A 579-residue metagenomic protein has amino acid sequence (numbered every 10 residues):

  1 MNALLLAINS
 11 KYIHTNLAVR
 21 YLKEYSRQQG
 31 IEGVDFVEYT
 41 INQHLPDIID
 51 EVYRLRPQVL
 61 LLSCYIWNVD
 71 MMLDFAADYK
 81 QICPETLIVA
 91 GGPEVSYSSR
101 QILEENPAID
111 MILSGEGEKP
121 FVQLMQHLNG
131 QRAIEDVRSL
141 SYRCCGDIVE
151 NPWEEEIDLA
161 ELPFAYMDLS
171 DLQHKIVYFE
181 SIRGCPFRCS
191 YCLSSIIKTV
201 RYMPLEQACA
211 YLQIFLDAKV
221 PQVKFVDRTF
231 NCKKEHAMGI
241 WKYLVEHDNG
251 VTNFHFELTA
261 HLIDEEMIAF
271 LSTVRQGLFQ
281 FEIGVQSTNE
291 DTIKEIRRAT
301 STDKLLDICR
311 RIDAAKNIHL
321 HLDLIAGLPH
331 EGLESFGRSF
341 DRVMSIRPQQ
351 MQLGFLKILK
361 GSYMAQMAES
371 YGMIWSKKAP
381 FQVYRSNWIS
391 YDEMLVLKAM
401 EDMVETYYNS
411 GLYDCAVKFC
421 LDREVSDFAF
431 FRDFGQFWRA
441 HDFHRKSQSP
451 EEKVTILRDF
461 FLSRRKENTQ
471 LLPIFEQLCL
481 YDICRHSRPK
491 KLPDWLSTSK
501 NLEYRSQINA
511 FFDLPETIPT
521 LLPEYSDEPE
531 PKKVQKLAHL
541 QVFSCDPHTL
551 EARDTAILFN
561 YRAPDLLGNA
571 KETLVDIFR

Functional and structural regions predicted by a protein language model:
M1-A3, V137, S141-Y178, P564 (+1 more regions): N-terminal [4Fe-4S]-dependent radical SAM core
N2-A7, E24-L55, V59-L60, W67-T86 (+5 more regions): Internal alpha/beta domain cores that form substrate/cofactor-binding pockets in large enzymes and binding proteins
N2-L6, L45, I49, Q58 (+1 more regions): Radical SAM enzyme core and accessory elements
N9-L17, C64-V69: A short, glycine/small-residue-rich beta-strand->loop->alpha-helix junction that serves as a flexible
Y25, G33-W153: Glycine-rich beta-alpha loop elements in corrinoid/cobalamin-binding modules across cobalamin-dependent enzymes
R56-L60, V220, P348-Q349: Proline-aspartate-enriched helix->loop->beta-strand connector
A160-A314: Radical SAM [4Fe-4S] cluster-binding motif and immediate context
K234, E246-N249, H255-L262, E266-F430: A structural motif corresponding to the C-terminal lobe/cap of the Radical SAM core domain
